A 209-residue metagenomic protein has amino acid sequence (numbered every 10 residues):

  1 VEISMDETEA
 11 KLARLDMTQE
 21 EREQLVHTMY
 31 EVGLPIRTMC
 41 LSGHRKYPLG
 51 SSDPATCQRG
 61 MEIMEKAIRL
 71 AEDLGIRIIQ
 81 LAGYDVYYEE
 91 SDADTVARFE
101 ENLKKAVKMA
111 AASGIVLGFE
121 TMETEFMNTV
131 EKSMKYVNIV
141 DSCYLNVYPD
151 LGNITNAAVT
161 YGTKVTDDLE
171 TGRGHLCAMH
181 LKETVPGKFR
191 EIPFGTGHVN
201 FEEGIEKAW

Functional and structural regions predicted by a protein language model:
V1-S4, D94, E101-H198, E202: Acidic/histidine-rich catalytic cores of soluble enzymes
E2-E9, T38-R45, A82-G83, L151: Short, conserved active-site loops that position catalytic residues or coordinate cofactors/metal ions across diverse
E2-Y30, G83-E90, F189: Glycine-rich, proline-tolerant flexible connector loops at the mouths of alpha/beta enzymes
T8-A13, R45-S51, Y87-D92, T155-V159 (+1 more regions): A short acidic, helix-capping loop that chelates divalent metal ions and anchors anionic groups
L15-P35, I63-D73, M134-N138, T163-G174 (+1 more regions): Short amphipathic alpha-helices and their capping/turn segments at secondary-structure boundaries
D16-Q19, G33, S51-P54, V159 (+1 more regions): Residues at alpha-helix boundaries and short interhelical turns
T28-V32, G43-P149: Active-site acidic/histidine proton-transfer and metal-coordination neighborhood in alpha/beta enzyme cores
